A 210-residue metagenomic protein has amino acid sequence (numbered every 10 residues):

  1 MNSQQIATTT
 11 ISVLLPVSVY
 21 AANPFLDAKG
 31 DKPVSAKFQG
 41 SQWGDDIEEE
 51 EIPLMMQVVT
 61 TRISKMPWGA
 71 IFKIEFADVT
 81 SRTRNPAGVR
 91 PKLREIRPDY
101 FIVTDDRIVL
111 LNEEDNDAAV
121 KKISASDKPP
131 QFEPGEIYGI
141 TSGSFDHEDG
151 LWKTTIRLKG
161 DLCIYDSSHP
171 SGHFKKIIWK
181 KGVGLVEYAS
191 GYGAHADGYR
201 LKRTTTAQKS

Functional and structural regions predicted by a protein language model:
M1-T10: Bacterial N-terminal signal peptides that target proteins for export
I11, Y20-S210: Conserved functional acidic sites
